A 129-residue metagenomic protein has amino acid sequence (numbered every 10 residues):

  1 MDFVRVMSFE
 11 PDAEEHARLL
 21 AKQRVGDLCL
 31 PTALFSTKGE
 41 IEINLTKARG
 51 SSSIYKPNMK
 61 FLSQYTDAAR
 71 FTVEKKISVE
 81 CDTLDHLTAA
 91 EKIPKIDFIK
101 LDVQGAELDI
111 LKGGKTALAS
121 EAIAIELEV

Functional and structural regions predicted by a protein language model:
M1-V129: Phosphate/nucleotide-binding beta-alpha loop and adjacent structural elements of enzyme active sites
